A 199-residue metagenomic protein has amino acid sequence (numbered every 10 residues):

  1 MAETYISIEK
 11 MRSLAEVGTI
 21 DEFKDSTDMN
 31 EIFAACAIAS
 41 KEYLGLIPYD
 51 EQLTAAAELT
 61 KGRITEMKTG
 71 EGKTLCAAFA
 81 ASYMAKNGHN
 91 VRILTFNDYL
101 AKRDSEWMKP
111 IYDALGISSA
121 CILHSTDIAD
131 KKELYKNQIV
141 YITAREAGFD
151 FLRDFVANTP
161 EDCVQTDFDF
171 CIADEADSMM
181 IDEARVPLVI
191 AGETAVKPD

Functional and structural regions predicted by a protein language model:
M1-E71, L75-S82, A129, E133: Conserved pre-motif I regulatory segment
Q52, G70, N97, Y141 (+1 more regions): Residue-level signature of catalytic and energy-coupling elements of molecular machines, predominantly ATP/GTP-dependent
E66-E106, L115: Conserved SF1/SF2 helicase motif Ia
G72, Y99-L100, T126-A129, V196: Glycine-/small-residue-rich active-site loops that bind phosphorylated ligands and cofactors
F96-Y99, H124-D127, R145, A176 (+1 more regions): Short, ordered loop/turn segments at secondary-structure junctions
E106-F168: Conserved motor-coupling elements within RecA-like helicase/translocase cores
G148-D199: Signature of the SF2 helicase/ATPase Hel1-core->accessory helical subdomain module
